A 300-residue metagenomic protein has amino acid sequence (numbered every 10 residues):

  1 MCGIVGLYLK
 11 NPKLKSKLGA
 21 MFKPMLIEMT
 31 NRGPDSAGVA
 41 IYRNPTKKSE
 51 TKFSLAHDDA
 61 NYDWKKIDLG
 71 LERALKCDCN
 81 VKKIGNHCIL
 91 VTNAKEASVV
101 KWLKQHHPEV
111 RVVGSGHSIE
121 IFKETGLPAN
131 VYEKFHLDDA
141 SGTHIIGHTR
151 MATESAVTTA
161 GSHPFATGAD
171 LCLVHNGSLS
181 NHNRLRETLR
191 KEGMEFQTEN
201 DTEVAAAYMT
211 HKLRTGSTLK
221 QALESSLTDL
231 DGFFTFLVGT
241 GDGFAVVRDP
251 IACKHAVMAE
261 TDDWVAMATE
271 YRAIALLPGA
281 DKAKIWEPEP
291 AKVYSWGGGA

Functional and structural regions predicted by a protein language model:
M1-A300: Conserved short alpha-helical segments that host acidic/polar catalytic motifs at enzyme active sites
